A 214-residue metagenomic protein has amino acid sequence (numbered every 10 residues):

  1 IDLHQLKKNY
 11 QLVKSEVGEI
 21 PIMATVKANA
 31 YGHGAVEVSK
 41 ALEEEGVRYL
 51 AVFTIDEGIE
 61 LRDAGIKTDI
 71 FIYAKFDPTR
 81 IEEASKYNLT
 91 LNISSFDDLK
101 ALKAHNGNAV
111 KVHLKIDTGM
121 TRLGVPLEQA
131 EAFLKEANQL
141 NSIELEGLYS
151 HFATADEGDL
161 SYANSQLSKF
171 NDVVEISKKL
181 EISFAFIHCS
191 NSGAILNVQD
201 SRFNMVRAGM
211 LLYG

Functional and structural regions predicted by a protein language model:
I1-T90, E144: A charged N-terminal "starter" segment
D2, A35, N92-S95, A163-L167: Generic structural signal for well-ordered, non-membrane alpha-helical segments in soluble metabolic enzymes
L3, K7-K14, S39, G58 (+5 more regions): Generic structural signal for well-ordered alpha-helices, preferentially at hydrophobic/aromatic core positions
M23, K111-H113, G147: Hydrophobic "anchor" residues on beta-strands that sit immediately upstream of conserved functional sites
A28-H33, K40-A41, E45, S85 (+2 more regions): Active-site loop/helix belt of alpha/beta enzymes
D56, A74-T79, F96-L99, I116-T118 (+1 more regions): Short, acidic/turn-prone active-site loops that include or flank metal/cofactor- and phosphate-binding residues
G58-I59, D77-T79, K100-A101, T154 (+1 more regions): Short secondary-structure capping/turn micro-motifs that flank functional sites
K67-K75, T90-S94, V110-K115, V206-R207: Short hydrophobic/aromatic-enriched beta-strand-loop microsegments
